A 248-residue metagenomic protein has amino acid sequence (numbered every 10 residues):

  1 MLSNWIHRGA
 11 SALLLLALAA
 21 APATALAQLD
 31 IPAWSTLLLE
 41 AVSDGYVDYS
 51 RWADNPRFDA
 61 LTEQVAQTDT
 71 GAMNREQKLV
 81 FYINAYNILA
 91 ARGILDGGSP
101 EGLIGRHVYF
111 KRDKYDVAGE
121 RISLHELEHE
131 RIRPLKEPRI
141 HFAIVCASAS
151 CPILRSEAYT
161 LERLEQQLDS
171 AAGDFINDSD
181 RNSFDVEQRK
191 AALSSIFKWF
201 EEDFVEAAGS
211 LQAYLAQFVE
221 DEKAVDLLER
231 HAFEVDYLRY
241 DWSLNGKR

Functional and structural regions predicted by a protein language model:
L2-A12: Bacterial N-terminal signal peptides that target proteins for export
A12-L13, A25: N-terminal compositionally biased, intrinsically disordered segments and leader/signal-like regions
A20-P22: N-terminal signal peptide c-region/cleavage motif recognized by signal peptidases
L26-A72, E76-R248: Interaction/scaffold regions that mediate signaling and macromolecular assembly across diverse proteins
